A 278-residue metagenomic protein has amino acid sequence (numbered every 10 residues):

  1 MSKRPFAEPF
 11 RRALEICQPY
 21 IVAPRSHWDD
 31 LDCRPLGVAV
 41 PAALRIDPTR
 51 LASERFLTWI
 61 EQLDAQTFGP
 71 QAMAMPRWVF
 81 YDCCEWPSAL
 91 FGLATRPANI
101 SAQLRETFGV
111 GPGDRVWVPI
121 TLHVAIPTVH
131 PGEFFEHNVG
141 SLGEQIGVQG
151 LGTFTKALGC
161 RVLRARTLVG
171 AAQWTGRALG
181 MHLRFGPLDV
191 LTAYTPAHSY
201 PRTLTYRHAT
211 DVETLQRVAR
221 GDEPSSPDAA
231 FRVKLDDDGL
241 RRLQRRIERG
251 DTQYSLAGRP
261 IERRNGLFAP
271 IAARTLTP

Functional and structural regions predicted by a protein language model:
M1-D32, T195-P278: Intrinsically disordered, low-complexity, positively biased terminal segments
S2-W86, A94, A219-D236: Short amphipathic alpha-helix that is part of the acyltransferase structural core
L44-S141, R259-P260: A conserved beta-strand-loop-helix scaffold within acyl/acetyltransferase catalytic domains
P119, P187-L191, Q253-L256: Residue-level detector of beta-propeller blades
E133-F134, R161-T175: Conserved GNAT acetyl-CoA-binding A-motif
N138-V162, R184: Conserved acetyl-CoA-binding loop-helix of GNAT-fold acetyltransferases
R164, W174-P196: Conserved active-site alpha-helix within GNAT-family acetyltransferase domains
V169-G180, K234-D237: Conserved beta-strand-loop-alpha-helix junction that forms the acyl-donor binding cleft
